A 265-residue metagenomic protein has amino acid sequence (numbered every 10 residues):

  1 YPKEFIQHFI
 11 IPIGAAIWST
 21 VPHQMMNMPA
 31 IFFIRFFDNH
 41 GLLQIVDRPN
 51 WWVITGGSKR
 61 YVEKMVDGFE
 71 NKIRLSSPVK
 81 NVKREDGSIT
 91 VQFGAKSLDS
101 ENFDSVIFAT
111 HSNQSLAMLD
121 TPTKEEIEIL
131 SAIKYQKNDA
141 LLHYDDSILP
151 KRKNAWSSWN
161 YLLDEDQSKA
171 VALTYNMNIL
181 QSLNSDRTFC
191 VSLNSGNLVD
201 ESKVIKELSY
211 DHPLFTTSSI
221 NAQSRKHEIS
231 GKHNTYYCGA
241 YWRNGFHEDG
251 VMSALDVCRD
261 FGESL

Functional and structural regions predicted by a protein language model:
Y1-V82: Active-site/ligand-binding neighborhood in enzyme catalytic cores
I54-S58, D99, F108, R243-G250: Aromatic-acidic/polar surface patches that form glycan- and anion
M65, I89, S97-D99, H227-G231: A short acidic-Thr-Gly-centered motif at the start of a beta-strand
G68, T121, D260, S264: Active-site catalytic microenvironments for nucleophilic, acid-base chemistry
F69-E70, F103-D104, H233: Short, well-ordered alpha-helix to beta-strand connector turns
I73-L75, F108, Y237: A structural signal for the hydrophobic beta-strands that form the central parallel beta-sheet of Rossmann-like
S77-P213: Mid-domain catalytic core of redox enzymes that form a hydrophobic substrate pocket/lid adjacent to a catalytic redox
S168-L265: Conserved flavin/dinucleotide-binding core of flavoenzymes
